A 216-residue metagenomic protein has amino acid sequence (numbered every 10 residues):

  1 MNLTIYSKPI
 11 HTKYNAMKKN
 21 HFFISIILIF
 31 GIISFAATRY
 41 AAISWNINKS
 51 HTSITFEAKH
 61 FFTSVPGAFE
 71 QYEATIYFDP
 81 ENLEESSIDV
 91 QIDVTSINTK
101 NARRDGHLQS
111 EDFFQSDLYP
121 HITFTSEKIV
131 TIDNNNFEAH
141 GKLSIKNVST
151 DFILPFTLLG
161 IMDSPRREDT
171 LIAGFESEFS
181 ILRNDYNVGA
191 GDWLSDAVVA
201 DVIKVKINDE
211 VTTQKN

Functional and structural regions predicted by a protein language model:
Y6-S44: Bacterial Sec-dependent N-terminal signal peptides
A36-N216: Low-complexity, acidic/polar, glycine-enriched regions of mature
